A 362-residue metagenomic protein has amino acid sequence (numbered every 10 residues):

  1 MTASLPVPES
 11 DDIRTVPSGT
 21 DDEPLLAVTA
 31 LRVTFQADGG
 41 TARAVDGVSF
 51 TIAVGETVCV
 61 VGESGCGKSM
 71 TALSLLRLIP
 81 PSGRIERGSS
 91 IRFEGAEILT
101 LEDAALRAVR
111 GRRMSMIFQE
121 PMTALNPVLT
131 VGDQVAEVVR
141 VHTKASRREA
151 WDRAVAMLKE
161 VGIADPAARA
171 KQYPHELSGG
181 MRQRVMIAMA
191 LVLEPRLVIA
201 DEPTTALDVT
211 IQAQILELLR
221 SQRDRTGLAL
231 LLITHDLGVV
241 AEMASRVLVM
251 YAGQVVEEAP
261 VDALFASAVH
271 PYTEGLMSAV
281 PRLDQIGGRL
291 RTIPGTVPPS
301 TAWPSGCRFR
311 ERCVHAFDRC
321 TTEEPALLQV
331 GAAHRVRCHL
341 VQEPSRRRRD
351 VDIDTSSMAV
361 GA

Functional and structural regions predicted by a protein language model:
I13, G19-P24, A164, A168 (+1 more regions): Short catalytic/signature loops enriched in Gly
R77, L197-P203, L207-R289: P-loop NTP-binding/switch modules centered on Walker-like glycine-rich loops
E86-E97: Conserved ABC transporter NBD signature motif
A96-E97, E149-A168, M277-S278: Conserved ABC ATPase "signature" region
Q172-L177, M181: Conserved ABC ATPase signature
V192-R196: A short, proline-enriched helix->beta-strand linker immediately N-terminal to the Walker B motif in ABC-type P-loop
